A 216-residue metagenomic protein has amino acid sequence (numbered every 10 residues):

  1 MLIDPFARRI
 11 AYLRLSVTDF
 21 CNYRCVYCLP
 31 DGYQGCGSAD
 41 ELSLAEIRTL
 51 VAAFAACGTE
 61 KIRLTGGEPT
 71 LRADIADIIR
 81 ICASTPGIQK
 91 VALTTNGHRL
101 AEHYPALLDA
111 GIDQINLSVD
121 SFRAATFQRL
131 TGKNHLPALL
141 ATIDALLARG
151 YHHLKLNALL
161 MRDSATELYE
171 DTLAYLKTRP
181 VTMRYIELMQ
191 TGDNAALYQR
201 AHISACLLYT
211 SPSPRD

Functional and structural regions predicted by a protein language model:
M1-I3, R215: Radical SAM enzyme core and accessory elements
P5-L44: Canonical Radical SAM [4Fe-4S] cluster-binding loop centered on the CxxxCxxC motif and its immediate flanking residues
Y33-G37, R123-L130, G192-A196: A short acidic, helix-capping loop that chelates divalent metal ions and anchors anionic groups
L44-R63, L71-T182: Radical SAM/AdoMet-radical enzyme domain recognition
E68: Conserved G/P- and acidic residue-centered "switch" motifs that form tight phosphate/ATP-binding loops in soluble
M161-D163, M189-D193: Short, catalytically relevant binding-site loops at active-site mouths
Y185, R200-A205: Active-site loop ensemble at the mouth of alpha/beta enzyme cores that anchors a bound cofactor
Y209-D216: Conserved small/polar residues in nucleotide/adenosyl-binding loops
